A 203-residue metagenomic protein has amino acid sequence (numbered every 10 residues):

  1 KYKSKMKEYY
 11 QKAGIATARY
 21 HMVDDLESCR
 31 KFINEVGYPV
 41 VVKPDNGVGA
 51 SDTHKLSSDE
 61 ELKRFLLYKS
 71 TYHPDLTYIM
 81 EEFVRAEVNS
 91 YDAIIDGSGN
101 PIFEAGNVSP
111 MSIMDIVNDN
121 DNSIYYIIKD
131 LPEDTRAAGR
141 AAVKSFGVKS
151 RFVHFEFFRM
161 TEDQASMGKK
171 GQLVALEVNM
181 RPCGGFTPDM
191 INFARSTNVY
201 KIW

Functional and structural regions predicted by a protein language model:
K1-E35: Conserved N-proximal alpha/beta basic substrate-recognition cap immediately N-terminal to, or forming the N-lobe
Y9-I15, K43-G47, I116-D121: Acidic/polar active-site rim loop that often engages polyanionic ligands
Y10, I33-K55, P74-A86, Y91 (+1 more regions): ATP-grasp fold ATP-binding core
A16, E61-R64, P101: Short helix-loop capping/hinge motifs at secondary-structure junctions, enriched in acidic/polar residues
D25, L56-E61: Alpha-helix N-cap recognition
K31-F32, F65-Y68: CheY-like receiver
E82-V148, F152, R159-D163, M167-K170 (+2 more regions): ATP-dependent carboxylate/phosphate-activation module, predominantly the ATP-grasp catalytic core and closely related
